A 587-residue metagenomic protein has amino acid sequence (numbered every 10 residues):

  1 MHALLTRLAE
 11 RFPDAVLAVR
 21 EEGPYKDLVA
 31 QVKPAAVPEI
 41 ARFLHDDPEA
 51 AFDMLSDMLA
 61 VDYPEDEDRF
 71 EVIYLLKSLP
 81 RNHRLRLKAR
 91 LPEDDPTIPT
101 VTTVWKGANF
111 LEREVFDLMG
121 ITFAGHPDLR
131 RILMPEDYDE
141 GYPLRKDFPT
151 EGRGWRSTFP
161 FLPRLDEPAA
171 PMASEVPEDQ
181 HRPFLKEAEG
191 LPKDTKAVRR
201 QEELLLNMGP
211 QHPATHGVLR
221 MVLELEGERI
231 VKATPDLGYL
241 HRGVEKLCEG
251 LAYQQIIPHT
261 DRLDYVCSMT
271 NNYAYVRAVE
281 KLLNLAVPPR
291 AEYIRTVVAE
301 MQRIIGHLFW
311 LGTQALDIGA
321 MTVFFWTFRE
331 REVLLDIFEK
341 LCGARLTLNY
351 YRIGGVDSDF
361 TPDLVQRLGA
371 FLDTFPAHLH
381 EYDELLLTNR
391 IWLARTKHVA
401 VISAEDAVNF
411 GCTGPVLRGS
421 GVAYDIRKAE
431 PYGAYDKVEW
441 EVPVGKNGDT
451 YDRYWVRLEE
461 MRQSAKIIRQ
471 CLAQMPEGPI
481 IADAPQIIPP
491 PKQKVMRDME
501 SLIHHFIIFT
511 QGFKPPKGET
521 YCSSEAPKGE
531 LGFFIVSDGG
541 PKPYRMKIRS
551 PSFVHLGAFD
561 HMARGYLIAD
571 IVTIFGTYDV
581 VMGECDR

Functional and structural regions predicted by a protein language model:
M1-R229, T388, W392-A394, V399 (+2 more regions): Terminal low-complexity/charged segments
R164-R587: Metal/cofactor-centered catalytic core regions of large enzymes
